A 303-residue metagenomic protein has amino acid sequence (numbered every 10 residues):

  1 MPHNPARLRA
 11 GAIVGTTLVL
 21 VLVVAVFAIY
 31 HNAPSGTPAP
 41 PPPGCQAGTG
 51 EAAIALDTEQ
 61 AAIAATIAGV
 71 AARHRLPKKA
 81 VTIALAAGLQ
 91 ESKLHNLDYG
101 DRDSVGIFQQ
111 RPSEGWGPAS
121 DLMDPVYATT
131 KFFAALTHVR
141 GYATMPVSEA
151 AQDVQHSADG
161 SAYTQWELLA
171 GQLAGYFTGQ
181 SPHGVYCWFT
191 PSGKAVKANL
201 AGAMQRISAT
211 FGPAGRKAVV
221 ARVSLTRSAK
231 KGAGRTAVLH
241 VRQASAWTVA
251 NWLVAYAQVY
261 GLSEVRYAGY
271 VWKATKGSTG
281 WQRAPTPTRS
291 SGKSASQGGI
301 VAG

Functional and structural regions predicted by a protein language model:
M1-G69, Q180-G184: N-terminal export signals and maturation junctions of secreted/periplasmic proteins
P2-N4, P118, R283-A302: Terminal targeting/leader modules
P38-A55, E59, K93-P146, D153-D159: Peptidoglycan-targeting cell-wall enzymes and recognition modules
I54-A62, H74-V81, A119-Y127, T144-S148 (+3 more regions): Soluble non-cytosolic domains of exported or imported proteins
A61-V105, G193-A255, L262, Y267-V271: Secreted/periplasmic proteins that engage bacterial cell-wall peptidoglycan
A72, L89-S92, P112, F133-G141 (+4 more regions): Sec-exported extracytoplasmic/periplasmic mature domains
T129-A195, N199, S224-S228, G234-A237 (+2 more regions): Catalytic and binding regions of secreted/periplasmic enzymes and modules that target cell-wall glycans
W272-A284: Conserved SxxK-family serine transpeptidase/carboxypeptidase catalytic domain of penicillin-binding proteins
